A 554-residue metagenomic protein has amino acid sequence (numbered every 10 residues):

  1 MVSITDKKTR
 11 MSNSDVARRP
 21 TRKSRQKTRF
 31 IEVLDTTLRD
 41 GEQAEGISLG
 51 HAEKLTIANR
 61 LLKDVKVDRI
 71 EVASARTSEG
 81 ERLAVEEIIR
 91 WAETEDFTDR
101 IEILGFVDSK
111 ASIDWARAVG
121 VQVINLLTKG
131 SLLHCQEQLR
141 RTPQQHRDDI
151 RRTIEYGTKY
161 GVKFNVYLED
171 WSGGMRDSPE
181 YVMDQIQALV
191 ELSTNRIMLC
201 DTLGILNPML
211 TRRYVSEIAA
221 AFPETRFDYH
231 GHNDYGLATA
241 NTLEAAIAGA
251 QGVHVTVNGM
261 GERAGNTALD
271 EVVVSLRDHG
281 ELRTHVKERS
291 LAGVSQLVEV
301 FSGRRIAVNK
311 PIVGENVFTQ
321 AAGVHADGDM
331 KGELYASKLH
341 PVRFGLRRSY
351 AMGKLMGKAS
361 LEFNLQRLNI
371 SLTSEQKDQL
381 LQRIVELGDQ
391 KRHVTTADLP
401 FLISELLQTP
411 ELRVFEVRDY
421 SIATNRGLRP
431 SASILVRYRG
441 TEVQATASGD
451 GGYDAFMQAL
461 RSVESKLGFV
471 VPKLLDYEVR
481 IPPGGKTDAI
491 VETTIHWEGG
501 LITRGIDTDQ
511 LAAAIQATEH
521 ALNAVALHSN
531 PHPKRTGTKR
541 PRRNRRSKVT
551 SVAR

Functional and structural regions predicted by a protein language model:
V2-R39, L276, G280-T446, K486-I490 (+2 more regions): A mid-to-C-terminal "edge-of-domain" accessory segment
V2-S109, M352, M356-K358: N-terminal capping/small domains of soluble enzymes
I31-V33, R39-R69, E87, W91-D96 (+2 more regions): Alpha/beta enzyme core
D40, A44-E45, S74-G80, S131-L133 (+6 more regions): Short, small-residue-enriched loops and turns at beta-alpha junctions that line or gate enzyme active sites
Q43-A44, S48, E53-I57, L62 (+1 more regions): Non-catalytic terminal/interface segments that mediate subunit docking, oligomerization, and allosteric communication
H134-C135, D201, H254-E262, V274-V286 (+3 more regions): Short beta-alpha connecting loops at secondary-structure transitions that line or flank enzyme active sites
L203-L206, R213-A326, M330: Catalytic alpha/beta core domains of metabolic enzymes, predominantly
G500-R535: Mixed-charge, glycine-accented linear interaction segment located at domain edges/termini
